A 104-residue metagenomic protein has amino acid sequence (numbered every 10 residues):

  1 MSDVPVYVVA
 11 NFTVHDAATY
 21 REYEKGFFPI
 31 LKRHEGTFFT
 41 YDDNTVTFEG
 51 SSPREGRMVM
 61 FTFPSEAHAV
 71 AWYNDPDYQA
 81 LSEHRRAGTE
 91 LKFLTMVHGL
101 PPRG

Functional and structural regions predicted by a protein language model:
M1-P76, H98-G104: Short S/T/G/P-rich N-terminal loop/turn motif that feeds into the first structured element of a domain
T37, L81-S82, F93-M96: A short linear hydrophobic-aromatic micro-motif
Y41, R57, R85-R86, K92: Basic side chains
V70, Q79-T89: C-terminal structural segments of small proteins and small subunits
R86-G104: C-terminal end-helix/capping segment
